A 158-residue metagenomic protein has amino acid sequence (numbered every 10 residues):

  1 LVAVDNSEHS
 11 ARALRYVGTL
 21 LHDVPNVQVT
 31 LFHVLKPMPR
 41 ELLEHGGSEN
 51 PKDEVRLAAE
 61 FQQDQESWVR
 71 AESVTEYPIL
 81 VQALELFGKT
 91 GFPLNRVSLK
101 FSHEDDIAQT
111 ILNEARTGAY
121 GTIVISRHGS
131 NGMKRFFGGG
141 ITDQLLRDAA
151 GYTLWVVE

Functional and structural regions predicted by a protein language model:
L1-D64, K89, N95-R96: Small/aliphatic-rich secondary-structure junction motif
V2-V4, F32-H33, K100, I125-S126 (+1 more regions): Conserved beta-strand segments of the P-loop GTPase G domain that flank and frequently precede/overlap
A13, I107-A108, G138-I141: Amphipathic coiled-coil/heptad-repeat helices and related helical stalk/stem segments that mediate oligomerization
F61-Q63, S67-Q82: Low-complexity, serine/threonine/proline-enriched polar segments
P78-I123: Structural beta-alpha unit
N113-E158: Gly/Ser-rich helix-loop-strand patches that form or flank binding pockets for ribonucleotide-derived cofactors
